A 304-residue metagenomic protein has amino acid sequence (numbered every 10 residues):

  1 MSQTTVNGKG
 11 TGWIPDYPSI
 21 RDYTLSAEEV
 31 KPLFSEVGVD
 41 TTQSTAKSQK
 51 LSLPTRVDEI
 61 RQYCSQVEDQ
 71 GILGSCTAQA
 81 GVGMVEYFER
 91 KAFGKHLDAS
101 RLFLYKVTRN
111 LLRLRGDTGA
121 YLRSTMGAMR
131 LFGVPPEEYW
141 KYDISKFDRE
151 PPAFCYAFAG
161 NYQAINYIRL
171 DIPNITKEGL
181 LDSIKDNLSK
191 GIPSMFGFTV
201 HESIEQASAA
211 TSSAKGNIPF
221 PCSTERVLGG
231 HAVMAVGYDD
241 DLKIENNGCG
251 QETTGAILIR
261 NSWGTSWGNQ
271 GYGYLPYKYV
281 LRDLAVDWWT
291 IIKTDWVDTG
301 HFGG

Functional and structural regions predicted by a protein language model:
M1-A99, R115-E137, Q251, H301-G304: Structured alpha-helical subdomains that flank or immediately precede key functional sites
S2-K9, A78, V82-E86, N110-R260 (+1 more regions): Predominantly the structural core of cysteine protease catalytic domains
L97-L112: Acidic helix-start/capping segments at beta-turn-to-alpha-helix junctions
